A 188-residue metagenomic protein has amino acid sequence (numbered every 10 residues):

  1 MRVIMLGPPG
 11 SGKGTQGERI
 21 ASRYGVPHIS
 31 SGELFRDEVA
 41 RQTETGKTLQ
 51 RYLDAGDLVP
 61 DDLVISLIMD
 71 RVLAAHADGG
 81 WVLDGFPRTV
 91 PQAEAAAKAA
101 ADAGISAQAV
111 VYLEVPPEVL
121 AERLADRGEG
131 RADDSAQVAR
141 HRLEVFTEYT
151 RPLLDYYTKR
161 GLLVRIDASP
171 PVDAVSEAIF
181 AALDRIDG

Functional and structural regions predicted by a protein language model:
M1-G188: Glycine-rich phosphate-binding loop of ATP-dependent small-molecule kinases
